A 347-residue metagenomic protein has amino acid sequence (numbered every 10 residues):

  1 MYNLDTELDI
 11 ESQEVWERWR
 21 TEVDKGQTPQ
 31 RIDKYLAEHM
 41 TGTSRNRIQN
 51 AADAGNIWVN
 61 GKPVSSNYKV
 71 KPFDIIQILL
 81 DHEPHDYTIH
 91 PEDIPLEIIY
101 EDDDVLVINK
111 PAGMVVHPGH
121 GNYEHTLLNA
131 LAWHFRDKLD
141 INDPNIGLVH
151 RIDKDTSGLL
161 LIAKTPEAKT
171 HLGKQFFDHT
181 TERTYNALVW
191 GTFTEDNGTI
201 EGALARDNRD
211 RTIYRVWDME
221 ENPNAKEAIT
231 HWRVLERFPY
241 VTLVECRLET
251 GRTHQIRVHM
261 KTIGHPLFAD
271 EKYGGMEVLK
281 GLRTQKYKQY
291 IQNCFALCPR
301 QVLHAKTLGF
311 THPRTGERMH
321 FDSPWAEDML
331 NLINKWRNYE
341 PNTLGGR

Functional and structural regions predicted by a protein language model:
M1-R347: RNA pseudouridine synthases
